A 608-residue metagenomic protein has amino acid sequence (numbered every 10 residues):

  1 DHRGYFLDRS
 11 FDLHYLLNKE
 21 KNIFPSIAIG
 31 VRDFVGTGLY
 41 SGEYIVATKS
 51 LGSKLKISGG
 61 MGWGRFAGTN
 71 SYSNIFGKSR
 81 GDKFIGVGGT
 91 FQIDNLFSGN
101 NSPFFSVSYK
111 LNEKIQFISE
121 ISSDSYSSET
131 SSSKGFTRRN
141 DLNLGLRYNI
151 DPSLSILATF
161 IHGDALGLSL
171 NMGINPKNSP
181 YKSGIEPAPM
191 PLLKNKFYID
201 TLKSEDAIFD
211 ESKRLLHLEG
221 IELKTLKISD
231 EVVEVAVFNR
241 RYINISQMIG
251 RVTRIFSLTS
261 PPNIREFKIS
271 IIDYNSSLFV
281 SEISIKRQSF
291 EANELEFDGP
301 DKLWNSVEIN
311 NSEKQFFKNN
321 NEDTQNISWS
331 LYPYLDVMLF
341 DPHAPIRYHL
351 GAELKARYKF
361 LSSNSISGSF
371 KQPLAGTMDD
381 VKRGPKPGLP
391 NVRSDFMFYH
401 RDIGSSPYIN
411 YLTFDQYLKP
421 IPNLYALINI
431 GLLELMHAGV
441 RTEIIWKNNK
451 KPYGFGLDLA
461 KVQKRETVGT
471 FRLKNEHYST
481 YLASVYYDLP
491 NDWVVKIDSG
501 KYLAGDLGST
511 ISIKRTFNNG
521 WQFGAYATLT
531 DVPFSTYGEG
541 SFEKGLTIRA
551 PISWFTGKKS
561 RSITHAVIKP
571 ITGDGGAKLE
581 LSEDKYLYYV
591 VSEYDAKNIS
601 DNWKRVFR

Functional and structural regions predicted by a protein language model:
D1-L39, L51-L55, G64-R65, G88-Q92 (+12 more regions): Transmembrane beta-barrel domains of Gram-negative outer membranes and organellar outer membranes
H2-D12, L16, G30-V46, S50-G99 (+7 more regions): Outer-membrane beta-barrel translocator/channel fold
H14-K21, T48-S53, L111-E113, I150-L154 (+8 more regions): Outer-membrane beta-barrel proteins
I23-I27, E43, S53-I57, N101-P103 (+12 more regions): Outer-envelope beta-barrel architecture signal
V87-F91, N95, G99, F104 (+8 more regions): Flexible, glycine-rich linker and terminal segments associated with outer-membrane beta-barrel/transport systems
F105, N321-W329, V337-I346, N410-L433: Outer-membrane beta-barrel transmembrane strands
E231-N239: Short, aliphatic-rich beta-strand segments
L374, V381, G388-N391, L424-E434 (+1 more regions): Extended amphipathic alpha-helical coiled-coil/heptad-repeat regions
